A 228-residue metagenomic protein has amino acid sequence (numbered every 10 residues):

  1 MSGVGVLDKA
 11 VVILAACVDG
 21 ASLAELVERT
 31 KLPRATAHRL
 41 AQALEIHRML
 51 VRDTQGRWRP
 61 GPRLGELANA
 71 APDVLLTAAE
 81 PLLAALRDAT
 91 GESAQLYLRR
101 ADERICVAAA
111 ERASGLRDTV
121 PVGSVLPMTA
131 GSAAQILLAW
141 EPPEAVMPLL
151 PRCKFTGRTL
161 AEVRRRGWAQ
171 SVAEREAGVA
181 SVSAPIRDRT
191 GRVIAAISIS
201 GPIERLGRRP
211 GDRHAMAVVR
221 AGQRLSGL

Functional and structural regions predicted by a protein language model:
M1-D73, Q223, G227-L228: N-terminal helix-turn-helix
R59-P148: Amphipathic alpha-helical effector-binding/dimerization core of metabolite-sensing transcriptional regulators
R152-A161, R165-A169, A177, V193-L228: Juxtadomain coupling helices with adjacent low-complexity linkers
A177-P185: A short beta-strand signature within small-molecule sensing/ligand-binding domains used in signal transduction
R187-V193: Flexible loop/coil segments at beta-strand boundaries within sensory signal-transduction domains
